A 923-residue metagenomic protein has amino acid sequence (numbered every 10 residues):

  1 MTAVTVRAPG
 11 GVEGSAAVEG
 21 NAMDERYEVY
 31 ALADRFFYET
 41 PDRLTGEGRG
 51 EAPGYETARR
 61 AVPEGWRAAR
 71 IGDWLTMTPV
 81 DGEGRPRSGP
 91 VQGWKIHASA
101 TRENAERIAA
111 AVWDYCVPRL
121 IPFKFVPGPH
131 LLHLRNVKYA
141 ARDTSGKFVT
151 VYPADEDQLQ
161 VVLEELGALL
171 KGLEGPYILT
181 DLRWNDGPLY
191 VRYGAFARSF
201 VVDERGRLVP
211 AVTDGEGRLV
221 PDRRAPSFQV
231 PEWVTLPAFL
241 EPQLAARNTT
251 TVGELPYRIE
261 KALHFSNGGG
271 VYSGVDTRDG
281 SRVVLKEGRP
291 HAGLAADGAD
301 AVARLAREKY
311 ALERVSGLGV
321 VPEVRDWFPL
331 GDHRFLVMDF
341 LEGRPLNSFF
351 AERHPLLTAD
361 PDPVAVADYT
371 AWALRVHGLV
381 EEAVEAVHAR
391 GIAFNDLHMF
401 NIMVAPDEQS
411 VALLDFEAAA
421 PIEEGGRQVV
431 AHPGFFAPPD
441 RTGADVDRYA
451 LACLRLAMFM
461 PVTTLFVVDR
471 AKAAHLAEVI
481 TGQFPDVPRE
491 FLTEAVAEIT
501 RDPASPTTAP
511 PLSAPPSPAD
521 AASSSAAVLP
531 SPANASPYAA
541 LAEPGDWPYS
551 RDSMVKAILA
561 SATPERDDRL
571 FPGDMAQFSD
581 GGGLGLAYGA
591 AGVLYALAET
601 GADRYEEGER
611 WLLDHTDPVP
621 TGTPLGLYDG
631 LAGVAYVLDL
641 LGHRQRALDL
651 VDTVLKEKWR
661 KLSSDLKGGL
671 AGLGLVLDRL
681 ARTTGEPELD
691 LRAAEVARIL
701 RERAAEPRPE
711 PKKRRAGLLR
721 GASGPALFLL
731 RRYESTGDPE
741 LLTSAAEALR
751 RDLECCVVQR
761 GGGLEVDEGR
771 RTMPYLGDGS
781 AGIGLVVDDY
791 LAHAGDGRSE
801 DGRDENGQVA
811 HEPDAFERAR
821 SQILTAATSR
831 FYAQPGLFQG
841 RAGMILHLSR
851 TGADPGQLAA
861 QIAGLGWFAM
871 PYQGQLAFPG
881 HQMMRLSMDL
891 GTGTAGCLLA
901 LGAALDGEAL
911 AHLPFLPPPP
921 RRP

Functional and structural regions predicted by a protein language model:
A3, E156-Q158, V162-E232, C453-I558 (+1 more regions): Helical subdomain adjoining the active site within ATP-dependent kinase catalytic cores
N21-G48, D203-K261: Juxta-kinase regulatory segment immediately upstream of eukaryotic protein kinase catalytic domains
G50-V80, P86-G89, P237-R278: ATP-binding glycine-rich phosphate-binding loop
P90-A105, R258-E308: ATP-binding glycine-rich loop module of kinase domains
L173, P510-R569, D789, H847-R850 (+1 more regions): Terminal, non-catalytic domain-edge segments
E323-R334: Short beta-strand micro-motifs within the conserved protein kinase catalytic domain, predominantly in the N-lobe
V384-A405: Catalytic-loop of the protein kinase fold
A412, E417-V479: C-lobe/activation-segment region of protein kinase-like
